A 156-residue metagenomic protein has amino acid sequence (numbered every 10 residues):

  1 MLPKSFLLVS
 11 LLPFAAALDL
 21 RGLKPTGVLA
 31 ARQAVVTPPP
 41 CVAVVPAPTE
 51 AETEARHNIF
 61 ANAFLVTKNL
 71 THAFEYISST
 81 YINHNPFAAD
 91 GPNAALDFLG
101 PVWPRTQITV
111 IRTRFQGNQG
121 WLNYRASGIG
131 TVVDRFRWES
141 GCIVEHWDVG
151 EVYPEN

Functional and structural regions predicted by a protein language model:
M1-L8: Classical eukaryotic N-terminal signal peptides for Sec-dependent ER targeting/secretion, especially the positively
P13-N156: C-terminal and inter-domain tail/linker signature
